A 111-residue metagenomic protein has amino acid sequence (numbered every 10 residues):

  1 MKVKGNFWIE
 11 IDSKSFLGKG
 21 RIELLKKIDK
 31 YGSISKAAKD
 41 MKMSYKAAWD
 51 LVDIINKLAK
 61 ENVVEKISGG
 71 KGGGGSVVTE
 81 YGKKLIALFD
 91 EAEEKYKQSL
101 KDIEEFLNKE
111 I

Functional and structural regions predicted by a protein language model:
M1-S13: Short, Lys/Arg-enriched N-terminal segment that forms or immediately precedes the first helix of a structured domain
Y31-A38: Short helix-boundary/capping micro-motifs
K42-S44: Central "turn" residue of the DNA-binding helix-turn-helix
L51: Residues within the DNA-recognition helix of helix-turn-helix
K57-N62: Residue cluster at the C-terminal edge of the helix-turn-helix DNA-binding motif
K66-F89: Basic, amphipathic "hinge/linker" alpha-helix immediately C-terminal to the N-terminal HTH DNA-binding motif
L88-E104: Alpha-helical linker/hinge and terminal dimerization helices associated with HTH transcriptional regulators
